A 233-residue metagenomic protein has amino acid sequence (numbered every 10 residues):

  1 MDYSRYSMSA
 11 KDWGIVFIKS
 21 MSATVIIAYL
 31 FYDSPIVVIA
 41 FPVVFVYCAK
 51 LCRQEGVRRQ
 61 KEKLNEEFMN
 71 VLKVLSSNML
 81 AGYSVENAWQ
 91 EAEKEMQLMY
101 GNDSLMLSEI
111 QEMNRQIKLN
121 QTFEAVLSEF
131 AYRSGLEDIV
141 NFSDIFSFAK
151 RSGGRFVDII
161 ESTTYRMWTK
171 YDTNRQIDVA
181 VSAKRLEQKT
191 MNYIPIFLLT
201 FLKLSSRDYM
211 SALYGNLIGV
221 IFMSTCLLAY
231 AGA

Functional and structural regions predicted by a protein language model:
M1-N70, Y171-A233: Hydrophobic alpha-helical signal-anchor/transmembrane segments
L30, M79, I117-K118, K150 (+2 more regions): Hydrophobic residues in alpha-helical segments
P42-F130, V140-F148, R155-V157: Juxtamembrane/interface alpha-helical elements of multi-pass membrane proteins
W89-Q90, E161, V181: Short, surface-exposed helix/turn micro-motifs that flank interaction/cofactor sites
M96-M99, K150, M167-K170, L198 (+1 more regions): A short hydrophobic/aromatic micro-motif that marks alpha-helical segments and, especially, helix-coil
D103, E124, E137, N141 (+1 more regions): Hydrophobic alpha-helical transmembrane segments in multi-pass membrane proteins
A125-I145, I160-D178: Hydrophobic alpha-helical transmembrane segments
